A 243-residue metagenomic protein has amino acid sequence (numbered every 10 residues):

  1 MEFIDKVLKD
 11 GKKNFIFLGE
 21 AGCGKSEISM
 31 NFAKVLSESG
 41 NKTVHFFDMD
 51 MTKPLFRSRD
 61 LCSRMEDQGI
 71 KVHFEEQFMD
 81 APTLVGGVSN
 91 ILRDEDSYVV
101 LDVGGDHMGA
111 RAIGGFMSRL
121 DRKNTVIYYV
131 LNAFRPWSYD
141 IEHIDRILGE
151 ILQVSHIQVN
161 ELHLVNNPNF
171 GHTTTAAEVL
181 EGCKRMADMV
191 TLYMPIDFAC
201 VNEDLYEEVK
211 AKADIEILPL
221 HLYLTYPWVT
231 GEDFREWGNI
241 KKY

Functional and structural regions predicted by a protein language model:
F17: Hydrophobic anchor at the beta1->P-loop junction of P-loop NTPases
A21: The conserved Walker
K25: Conserved lysine of the Walker
I28, F32: Hydrophobic positions on the alpha1 helix immediately C-terminal to the Walker A/P-loop
K34-T83: N-terminal phosphate/diphosphate-binding loop that engages ATP/GTP or pyrophosphate donors across diverse enzyme folds
F74-F78, S97-A112: Switch II (G3) loop of P-loop NTPases
M108-A213: Conserved catalytic-core segment of NTP-binding enzymes
L192-Y243: NTP-binding/hydrolysis catalytic cores, primarily Walker-type P-loop NTPases
